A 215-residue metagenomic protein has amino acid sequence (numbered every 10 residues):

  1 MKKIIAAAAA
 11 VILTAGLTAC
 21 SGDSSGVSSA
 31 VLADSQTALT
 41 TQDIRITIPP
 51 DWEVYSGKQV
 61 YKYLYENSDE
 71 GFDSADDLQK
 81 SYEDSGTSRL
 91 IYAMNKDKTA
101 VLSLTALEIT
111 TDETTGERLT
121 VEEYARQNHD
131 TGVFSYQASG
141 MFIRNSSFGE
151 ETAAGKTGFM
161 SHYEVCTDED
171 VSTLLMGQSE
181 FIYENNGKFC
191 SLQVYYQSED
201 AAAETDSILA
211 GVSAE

Functional and structural regions predicted by a protein language model:
I5-S85, Q193-E215: N-terminal targeting sequences that direct proteins away from the cytosol to non-cytosolic compartments
A33-T41, I46, I91-N95, G149-A153 (+1 more regions): Short acidic-hydrophobic surface loop/beta-edge motif
V60-G177: Conserved polar/disulfide-associated segments of primarily extracytoplasmic proteins
K98, N185-G187: Short strand-connecting beta-turns/loops that link adjacent beta-strands
L104, S179, G187-Y196: Short, well-ordered beta-strand elements
E184-N185, D200: Alpha-helix capping and inter-helical loop/turn segments
